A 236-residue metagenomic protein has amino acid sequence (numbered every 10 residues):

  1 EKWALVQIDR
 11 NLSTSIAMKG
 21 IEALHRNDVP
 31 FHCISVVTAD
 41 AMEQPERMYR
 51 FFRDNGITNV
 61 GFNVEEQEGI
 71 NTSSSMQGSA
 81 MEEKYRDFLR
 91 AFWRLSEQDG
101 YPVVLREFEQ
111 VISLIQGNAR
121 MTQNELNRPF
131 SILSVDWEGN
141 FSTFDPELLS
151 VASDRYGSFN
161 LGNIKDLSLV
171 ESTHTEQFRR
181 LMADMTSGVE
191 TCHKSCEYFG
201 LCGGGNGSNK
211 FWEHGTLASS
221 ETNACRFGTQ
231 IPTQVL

Functional and structural regions predicted by a protein language model:
E1-Q67, S74, G78: Radical SAM/AdoMet-radical enzyme domain recognition
R47-F51, N55-M121: Long, K/E/R/D-enriched contiguous segments that form extended
E83-I115, E147-K194: C-terminal accessory region of radical SAM enzymes
L126-P129: Short, small/polar residue-rich loop motifs at catalytic or cofactor-binding pockets
D136: Short, acidic, Ser/Thr-enriched surface-loop or helix-capping motifs
L149-A152, F159-I164, T186-L236: Radical SAM enzyme core and accessory elements
